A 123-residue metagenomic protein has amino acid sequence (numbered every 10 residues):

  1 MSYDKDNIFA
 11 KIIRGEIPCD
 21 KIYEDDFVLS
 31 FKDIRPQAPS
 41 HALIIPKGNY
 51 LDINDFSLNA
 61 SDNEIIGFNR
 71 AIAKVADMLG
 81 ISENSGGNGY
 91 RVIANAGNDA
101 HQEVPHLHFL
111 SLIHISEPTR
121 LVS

Functional and structural regions predicted by a protein language model:
M1-L51, F56, D99: Active-site microenvironments that recognize anionic phosphate/pyrophosphate groups
D26-V28, S40-H41, N88-Y90, P105-F109: Change "...and in nucleic-acid phosphodiester-cleaving endonucleases..." to "...and in nucleic-acid processing enzymes
S40, N59-N63, Q102: Residues at secondary-structure transition points
F56-S57, H106: Short amphipathic alpha-helical segments
L58-A94: Mid-chain, well-packed structural core segment of small domains
R91-P105, S111-L112: C-terminal structural segments of small proteins and small subunits
I113-S123: Single conserved hydrophobic/aromatic residue that forms the stacking wall/gate of nucleotide- or nucleobase-binding
